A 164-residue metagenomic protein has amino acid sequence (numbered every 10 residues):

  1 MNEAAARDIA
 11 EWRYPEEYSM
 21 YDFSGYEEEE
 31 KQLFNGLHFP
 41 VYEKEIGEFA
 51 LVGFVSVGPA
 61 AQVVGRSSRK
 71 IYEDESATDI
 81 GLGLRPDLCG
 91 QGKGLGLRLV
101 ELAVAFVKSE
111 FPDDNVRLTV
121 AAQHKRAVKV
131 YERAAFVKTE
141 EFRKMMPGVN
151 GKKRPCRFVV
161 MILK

Functional and structural regions predicted by a protein language model:
E3, R7, E11-Q91, L97-V100 (+2 more regions): Acetyl-CoA-dependent GNAT
G25-E29, F142-V149: Short, solvent-exposed loop/turn elements at beta->coil junctions and helix N-caps that rim active or binding pockets
G36-H38, R154-M161: Short hydrophobic/aromatic beta-strand or adjacent loop that forms the aromatic wall/cage of a ligand/substrate-binding
G58, R117-T119, T139: Solvent-exposed beta-strand sheet faces enriched in polar/charged residues
I71-S76, G151-R157: A generic structural micro-feature
G81, R117-T119, V160: Short aromatic/hydrophobic contact patches that present stacked aromatics for nucleic-acid/ligand binding
L97, A122-E140: Conserved active-site alpha-helix within GNAT-family acetyltransferase domains
P112, R117-V128, K144-C156: Conserved beta-strand-loop-alpha-helix junction that forms the acyl-donor binding cleft
